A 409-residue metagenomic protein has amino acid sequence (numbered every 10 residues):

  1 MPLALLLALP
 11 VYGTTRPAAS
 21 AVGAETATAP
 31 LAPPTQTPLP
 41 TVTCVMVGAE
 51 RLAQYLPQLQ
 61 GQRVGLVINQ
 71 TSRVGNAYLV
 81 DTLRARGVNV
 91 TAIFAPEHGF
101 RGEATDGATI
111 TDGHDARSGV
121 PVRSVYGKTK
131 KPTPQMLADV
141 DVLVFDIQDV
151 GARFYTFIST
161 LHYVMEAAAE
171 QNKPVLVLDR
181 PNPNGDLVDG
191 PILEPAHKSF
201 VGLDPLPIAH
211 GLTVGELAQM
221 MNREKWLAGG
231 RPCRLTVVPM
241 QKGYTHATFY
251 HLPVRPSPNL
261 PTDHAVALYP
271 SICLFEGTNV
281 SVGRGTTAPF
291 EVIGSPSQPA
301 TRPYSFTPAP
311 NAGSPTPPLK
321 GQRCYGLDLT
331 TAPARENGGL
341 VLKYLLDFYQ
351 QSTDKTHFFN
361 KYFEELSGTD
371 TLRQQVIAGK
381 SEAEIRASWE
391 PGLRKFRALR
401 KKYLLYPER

Functional and structural regions predicted by a protein language model:
M1-P10: Bacterial N-terminal signal peptides
T91-H98, L178: Short internal beta-strands
G102-G107, L176-K198: Glycine-rich, charge-decorated loop segments at or immediately adjacent to ligand/cofactor-binding or catalytic sites
I110-V140, A152: Glycine-rich oxoanion-binding loops at beta->alpha junctions
D149-L161: Glycine/threonine-rich flexible loop motifs
K198-P270: Conserved anion/nucleotide-ligand pocket segment
Q241-K320: Glycine-rich, aromatic-lined ligand/substrate-binding cores of catalytic and carbohydrate-binding domains
T286-P289, I293-S388, E408: Conserved functional hotspot residues or short segments at active or partner-binding sites across diverse domains
